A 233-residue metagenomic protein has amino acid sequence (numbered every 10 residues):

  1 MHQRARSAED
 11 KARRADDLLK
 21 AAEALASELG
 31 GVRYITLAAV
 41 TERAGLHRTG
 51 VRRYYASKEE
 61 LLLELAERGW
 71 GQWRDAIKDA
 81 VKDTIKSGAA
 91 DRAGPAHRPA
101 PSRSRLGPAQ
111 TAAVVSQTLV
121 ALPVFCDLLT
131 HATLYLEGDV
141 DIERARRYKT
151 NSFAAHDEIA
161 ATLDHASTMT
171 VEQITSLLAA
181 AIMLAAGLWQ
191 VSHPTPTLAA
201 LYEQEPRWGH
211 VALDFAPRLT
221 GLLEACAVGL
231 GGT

Functional and structural regions predicted by a protein language model:
M1-R13, S87, D91-R98, V228-G231: N-terminal intrinsically disordered/low-complexity leader segments
K11, A66, W70, A145 (+1 more regions): Amphipathic, non-transmembrane alpha-helical scaffold segments
R13-A39, K82: Short, amphipathic alpha-helix enriched in basic
R14-A22, V40, L65-G69, W73 (+1 more regions): Generic hydrophobic, amphipathic alpha-helix propensity
G31-E60, E64: Helix-turn-helix
E64, K78-H131, T175-A181: Hydrophobic alpha-helical connector segments
G107-Q110, A121-R146, P194-A200: Amphipathic alpha-helical segments used for helix-helix packing
A154-H165, M169, G187-T233: C-terminal peripheral helix-coil segments that are non-catalytic and often amphipathic
